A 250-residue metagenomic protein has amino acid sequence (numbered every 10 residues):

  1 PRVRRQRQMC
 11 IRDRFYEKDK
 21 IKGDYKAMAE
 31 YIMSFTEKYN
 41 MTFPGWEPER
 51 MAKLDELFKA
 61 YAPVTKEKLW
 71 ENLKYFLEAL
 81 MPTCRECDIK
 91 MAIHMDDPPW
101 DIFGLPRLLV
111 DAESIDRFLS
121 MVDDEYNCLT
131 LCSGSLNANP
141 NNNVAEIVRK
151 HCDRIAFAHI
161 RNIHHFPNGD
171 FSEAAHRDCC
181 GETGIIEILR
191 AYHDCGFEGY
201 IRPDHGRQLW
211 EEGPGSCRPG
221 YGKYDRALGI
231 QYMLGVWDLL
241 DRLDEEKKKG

Functional and structural regions predicted by a protein language model:
P1-R7, I11: Single conserved hydrophobic/aromatic residue that forms the stacking wall/gate of nucleotide- or nucleobase-binding
D13-D19: Solvent-exposed N-terminal domain segments of exported/luminal and surface proteins
I21-M41: Long amphipathic alpha-helical segments that form oligomerization/scaffold cores
M33, F43, E47-E67, K74-K90 (+1 more regions): Histidine-acidic metal/acid-base catalytic patches
D97: Short, histidine-centered active-site or binding-site loop motifs used for metal coordination, general acid-base
